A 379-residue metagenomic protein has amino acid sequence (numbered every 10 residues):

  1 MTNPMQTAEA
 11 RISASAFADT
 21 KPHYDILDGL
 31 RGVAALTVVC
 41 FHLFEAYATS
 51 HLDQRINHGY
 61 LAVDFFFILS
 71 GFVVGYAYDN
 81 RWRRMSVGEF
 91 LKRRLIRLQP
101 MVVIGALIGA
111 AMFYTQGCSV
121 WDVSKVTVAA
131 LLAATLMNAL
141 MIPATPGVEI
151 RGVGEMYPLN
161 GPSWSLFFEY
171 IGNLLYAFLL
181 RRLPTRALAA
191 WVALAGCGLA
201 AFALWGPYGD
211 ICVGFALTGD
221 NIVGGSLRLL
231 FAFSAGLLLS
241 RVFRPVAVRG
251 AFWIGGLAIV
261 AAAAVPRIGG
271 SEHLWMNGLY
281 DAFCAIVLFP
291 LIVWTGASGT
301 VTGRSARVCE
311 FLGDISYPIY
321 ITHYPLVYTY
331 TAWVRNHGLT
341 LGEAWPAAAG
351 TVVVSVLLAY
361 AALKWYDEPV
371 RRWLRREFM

Functional and structural regions predicted by a protein language model:
N3-L27, V33-G59, G75-G88, A144-V153 (+4 more regions): Alpha-helical transmembrane segments in multi-pass integral membrane proteins
A8-A10, L98-Y170, G198-G219, F283-A297: Membrane-interface helix-loop-helix regions
K21, R84-P100, W121-A129, L174: Membrane-interfacial loop-to-helix junctions in multi-pass inner-membrane proteins
L27, E89-F90, L98, S165 (+1 more regions): Alpha-helical transmembrane segments and their helix-entry boundary regions
D64-F67, F231: His/acidic/aromatic-lined binding-pocket segments of jelly-roll/cupin-type domains and related regulatory beta-sandwich
F67-A77: Central hydrophobic cores of alpha-helical transmembrane segments in multi-pass inner-membrane proteins across all
R94, L98-V102, I315-T322: Loop-to-transmembrane-helix entry motif
A195-A200, Y328: Residue-level recognition of pore/gate-forming positions within transmembrane alpha-helices of multi-pass
